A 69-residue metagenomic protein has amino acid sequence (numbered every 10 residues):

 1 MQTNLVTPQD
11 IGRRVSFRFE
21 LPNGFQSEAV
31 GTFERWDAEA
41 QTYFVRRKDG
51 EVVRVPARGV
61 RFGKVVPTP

Functional and structural regions predicted by a protein language model:
M1-P69: Conserved RNA-binding domains used in RNP assembly and mRNA/RNA metabolism
